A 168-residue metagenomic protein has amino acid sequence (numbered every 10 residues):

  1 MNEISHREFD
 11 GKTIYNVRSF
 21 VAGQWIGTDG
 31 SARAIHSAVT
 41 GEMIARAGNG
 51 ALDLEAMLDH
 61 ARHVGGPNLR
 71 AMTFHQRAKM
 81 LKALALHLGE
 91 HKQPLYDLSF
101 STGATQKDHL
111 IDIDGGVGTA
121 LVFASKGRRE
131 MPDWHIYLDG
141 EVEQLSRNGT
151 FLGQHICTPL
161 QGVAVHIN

Functional and structural regions predicted by a protein language model:
M1-G149: N-terminal Rossmann-like NAD(P)+-binding subdomain of aldehyde/semialdehyde dehydrogenases
Q144-N168: Substrate-binding/gating loop at the entrance of the active-site cleft, primarily in PLP-dependent aminotransferase-like
